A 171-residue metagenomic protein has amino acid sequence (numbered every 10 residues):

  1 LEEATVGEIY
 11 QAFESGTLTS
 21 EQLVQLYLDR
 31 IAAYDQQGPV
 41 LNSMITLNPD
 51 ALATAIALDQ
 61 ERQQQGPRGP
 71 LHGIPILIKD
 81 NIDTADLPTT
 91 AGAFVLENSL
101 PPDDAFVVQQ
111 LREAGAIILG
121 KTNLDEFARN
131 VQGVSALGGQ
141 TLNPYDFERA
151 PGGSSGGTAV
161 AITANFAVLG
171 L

Functional and structural regions predicted by a protein language model:
L1-T54: An N-terminal boundary/leader segment
E2, E61, E126: Acidic-residue sensor for enzyme active/binding pockets
E8, L26, A57, F106 (+1 more regions): Alpha-helical scaffold segments in soluble metabolic enzymes
I31-D35, A55-Q63, R112-G115: Structural signal for hydrophobic packing residues in well-ordered secondary-structure cores of soluble enzyme domains
Q37-L41, Q65, D125: Short, polar/charged, Gly/Pro-enriched helix-capping and turn/loop motifs at alpha-helix termini and inter-helix linkers
L58-P75: Immediate post-signal peptide segment of exported/extracytoplasmic ligand-binding proteins
L71-L171: Short glycine/serine-rich loop/turn segments
